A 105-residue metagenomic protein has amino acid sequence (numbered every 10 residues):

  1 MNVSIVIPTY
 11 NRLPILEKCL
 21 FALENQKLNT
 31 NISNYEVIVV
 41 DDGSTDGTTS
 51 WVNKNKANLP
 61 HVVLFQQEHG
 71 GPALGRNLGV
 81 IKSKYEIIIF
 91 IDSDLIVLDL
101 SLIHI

Functional and structural regions predicted by a protein language model:
N2-S4, E36: Cell-envelope/extracellular polymer assembly enzymes that use nucleotide-activated donors
R12-K27: Short, well-formed alpha-helical segments that are part of the catalytic scaffolds of diverse glycosyltransferases
P14-E17, D46-K54: Acidic helix N-cap motif at the loop->helix transition within catalytic regions of sugar-transfer enzymes
A22, D41-S50, L95: A conserved acidic beta->alpha catalytic loop
N31-G43, F65-E68, S93: Short beta-strand/loop segment that forms part of the nucleotide-sugar
Q67-S83: Glycine-rich, basic loop-to-helix element that forms the pyrophosphate-binding segment of sugar-nucleotide handling
I88: Short aromatic/hydrophobic "clamp" motif used to bind/position activated sugar donors
I103-I105: Conserved small/polar residues in nucleotide/adenosyl-binding loops
